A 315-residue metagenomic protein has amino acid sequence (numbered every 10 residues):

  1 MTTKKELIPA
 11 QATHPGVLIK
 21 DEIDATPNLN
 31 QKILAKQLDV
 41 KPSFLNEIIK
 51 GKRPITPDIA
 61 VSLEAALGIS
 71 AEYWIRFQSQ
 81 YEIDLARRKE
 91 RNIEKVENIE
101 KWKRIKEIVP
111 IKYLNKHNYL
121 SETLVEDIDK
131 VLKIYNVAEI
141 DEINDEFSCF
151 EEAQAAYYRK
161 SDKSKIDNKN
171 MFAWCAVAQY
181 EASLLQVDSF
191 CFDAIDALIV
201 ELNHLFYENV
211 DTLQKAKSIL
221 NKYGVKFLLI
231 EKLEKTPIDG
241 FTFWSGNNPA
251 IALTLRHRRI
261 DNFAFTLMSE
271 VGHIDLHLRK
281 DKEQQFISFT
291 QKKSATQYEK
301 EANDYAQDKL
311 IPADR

Functional and structural regions predicted by a protein language model:
T2-L29: A short, Lys/Arg-rich alpha-helix, primarily the initiator
K5-P9, Q31, C149-R315: Conserved binding/catalytic microenvironments
N28-E47: Short alpha-helical DNA-recognition segment
K32, V61, R87: Cationic-aromatic interfacial patches
E47, R76, D304: DNA-binding alpha-helical recognition surfaces that contact promoter or target DNA
K52-A66: Short, basic-rich loop-to-helix N-cap that marks the start of a DNA-contacting helix
S70-E97: Short amphipathic recognition helices of helix-turn-helix/homeodomain-type DNA-binding modules
E90-C149: Internal, well-ordered alpha/beta segment that forms a basic, Gly-enriched binding/recognition surface
